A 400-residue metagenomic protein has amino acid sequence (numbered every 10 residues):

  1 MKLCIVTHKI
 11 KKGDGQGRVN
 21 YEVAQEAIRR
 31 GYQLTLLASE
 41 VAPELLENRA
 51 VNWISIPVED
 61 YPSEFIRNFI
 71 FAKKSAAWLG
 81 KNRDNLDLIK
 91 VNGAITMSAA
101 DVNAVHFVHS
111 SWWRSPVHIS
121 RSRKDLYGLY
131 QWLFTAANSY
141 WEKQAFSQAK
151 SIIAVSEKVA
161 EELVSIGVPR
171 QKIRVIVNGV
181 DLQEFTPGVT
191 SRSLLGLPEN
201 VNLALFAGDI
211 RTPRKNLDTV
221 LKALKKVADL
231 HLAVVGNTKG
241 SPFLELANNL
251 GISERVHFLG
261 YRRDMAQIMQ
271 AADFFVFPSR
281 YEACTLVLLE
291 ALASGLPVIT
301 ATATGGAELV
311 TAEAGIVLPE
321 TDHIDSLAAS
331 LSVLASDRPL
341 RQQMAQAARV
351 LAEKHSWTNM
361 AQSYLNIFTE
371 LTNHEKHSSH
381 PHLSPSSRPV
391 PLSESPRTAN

Functional and structural regions predicted by a protein language model:
K143-K172, V180-E184: A short, active-site helix/loop in glycosyltransferases that binds the activated sugar's phosphate group
S165, L217, H231-R255, L340: Short, structured helix-loop element that forms part of the nucleotide-activated donor/catalytic region
T186-P198, L340: A short helix/loop element that forms part of the nucleotide-sugar donor recognition site in Leloir-type
P198-K215, L221-K225: Conserved donor-binding/catalytic core segment of Leloir-type glycosyltransferases
Y261, R280: Aromatic "clamp/platform" in nucleotide-sugar-dependent glycosyltransferases that forms part of the donor/acceptor
P297-T300: Short hydrophobic beta-strand element within catalytic cores of glycosyltransferases and related nucleotide-activated
A312, I316-I324, V333-R338: Conserved acidic donor-binding segment of nucleotide-sugar-dependent glycosyltransferases
L340-K354, S363-N366: A short, well-ordered alpha-helix in the C-terminal region of glycosyltransferases
